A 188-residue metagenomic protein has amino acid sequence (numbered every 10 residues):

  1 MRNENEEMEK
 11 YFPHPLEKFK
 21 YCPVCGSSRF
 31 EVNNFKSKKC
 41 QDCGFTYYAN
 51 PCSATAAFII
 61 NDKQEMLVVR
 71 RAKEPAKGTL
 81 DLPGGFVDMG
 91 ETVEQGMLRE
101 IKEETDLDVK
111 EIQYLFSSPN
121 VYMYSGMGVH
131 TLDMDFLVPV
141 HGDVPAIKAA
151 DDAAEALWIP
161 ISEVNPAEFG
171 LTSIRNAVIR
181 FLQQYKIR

Functional and structural regions predicted by a protein language model:
M1-K18, P145-R188: Nudix hydrolase/Nudix homology domain
E9-F12, N61-E103: Conserved Nudix-box catalytic region and its N-terminal flanking loop in Nudix hydrolases and closely related
P15-Y21, K36, S53: Short metal-coordination and nucleic-acid-contact micro-motifs, chiefly zinc-binding Cys/His arrays
C22-C25, C40-C43: Short cysteine-rich clusters marking metal-coordination/redox-active sites
F30-E31, Y48: Short functional micro-motifs and their immediate structural scaffolds
E31-S37: Short linker/helix segments within small regulatory modules
D42-M66, F86: Conserved N-terminal beta-strand and adjoining loop/helix that marks the start of the Nudix/MutT-like hydrolase domain
F116-P145: Active-site-adjacent beta-strand/loop module that shapes the phosphate/pyrophosphate-binding cleft
